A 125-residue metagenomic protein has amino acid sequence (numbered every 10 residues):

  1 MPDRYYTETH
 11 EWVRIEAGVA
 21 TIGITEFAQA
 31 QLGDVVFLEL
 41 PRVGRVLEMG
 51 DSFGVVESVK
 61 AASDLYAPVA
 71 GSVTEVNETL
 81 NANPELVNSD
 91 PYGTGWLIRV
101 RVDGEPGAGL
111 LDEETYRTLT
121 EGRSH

Functional and structural regions predicted by a protein language model:
M1-S52, E85, S89-D90, T94-H125: Acidic, low-complexity mobile loops and tails
V13-I15, V59, V76-T79: Residue-level recognition of beta-strand microenvironments
E26, D64-P68: Histidine- and aromatic-rich ligand-binding microenvironments
S58-A61, V69: Periplasm/extracytoplasmic soluble domains of Gram-negative envelope assemblies and related organellar analogs
P68, A82, L111: Charged, alpha-helix-enriched surfaces in structured cytosolic catalytic cores of large nucleotide-utilizing machines
V73-D90: Short, charge-rich, low-complexity interaction segments located in flexible loops at or near secondary-structure
